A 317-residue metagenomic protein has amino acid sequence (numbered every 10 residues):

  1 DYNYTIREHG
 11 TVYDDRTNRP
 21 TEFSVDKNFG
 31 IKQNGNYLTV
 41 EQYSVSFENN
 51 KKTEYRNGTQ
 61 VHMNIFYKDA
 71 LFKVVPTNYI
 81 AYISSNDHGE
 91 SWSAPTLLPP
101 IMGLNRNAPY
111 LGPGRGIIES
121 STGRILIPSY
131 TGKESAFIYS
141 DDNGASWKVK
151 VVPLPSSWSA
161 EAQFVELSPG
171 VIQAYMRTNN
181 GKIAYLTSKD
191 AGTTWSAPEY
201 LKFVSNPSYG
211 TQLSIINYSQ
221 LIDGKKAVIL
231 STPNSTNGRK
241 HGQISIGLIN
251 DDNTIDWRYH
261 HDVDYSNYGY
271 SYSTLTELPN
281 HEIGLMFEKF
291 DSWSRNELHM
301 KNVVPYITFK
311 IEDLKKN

Functional and structural regions predicted by a protein language model:
D1-N317: Asp-box/BNR beta-propeller blade signature and adjacent active/binding-site loops in extracellular glycan-interacting
